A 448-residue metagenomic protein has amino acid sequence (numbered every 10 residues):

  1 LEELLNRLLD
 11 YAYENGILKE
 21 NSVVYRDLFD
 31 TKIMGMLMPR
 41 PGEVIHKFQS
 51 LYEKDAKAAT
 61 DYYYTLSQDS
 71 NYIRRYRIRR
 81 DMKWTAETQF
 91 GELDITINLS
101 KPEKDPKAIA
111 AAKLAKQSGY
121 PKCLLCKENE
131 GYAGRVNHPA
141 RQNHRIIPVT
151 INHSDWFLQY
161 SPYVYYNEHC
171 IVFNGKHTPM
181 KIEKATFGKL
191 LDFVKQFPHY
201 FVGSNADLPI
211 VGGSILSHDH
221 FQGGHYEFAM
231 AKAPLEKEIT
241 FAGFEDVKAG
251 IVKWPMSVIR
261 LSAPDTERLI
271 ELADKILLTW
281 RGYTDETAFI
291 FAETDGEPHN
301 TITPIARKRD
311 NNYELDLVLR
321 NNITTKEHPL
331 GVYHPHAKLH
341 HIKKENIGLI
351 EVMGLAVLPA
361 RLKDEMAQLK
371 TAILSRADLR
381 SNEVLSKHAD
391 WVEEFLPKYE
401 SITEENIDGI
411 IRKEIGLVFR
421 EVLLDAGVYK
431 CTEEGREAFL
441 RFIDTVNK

Functional and structural regions predicted by a protein language model:
L1-V172, K176-P179, K253-P255, L269-A273 (+2 more regions): Active-site microenvironments that recognize anionic phosphate/pyrophosphate groups
N143-R145, G175-V202: Helical scaffold of the NTase/Pol beta-like nucleotidyltransferase catalytic core
A185, V194-S217, G223-L277, R281-T284: Catalytic or ion-translocation cores adjacent to nucleophile or general acid/base/metal-coordination motifs in diverse
P209-I210, F221, E345, E351: Generic detector of intrinsically disordered, low-complexity, polar/charged segments
